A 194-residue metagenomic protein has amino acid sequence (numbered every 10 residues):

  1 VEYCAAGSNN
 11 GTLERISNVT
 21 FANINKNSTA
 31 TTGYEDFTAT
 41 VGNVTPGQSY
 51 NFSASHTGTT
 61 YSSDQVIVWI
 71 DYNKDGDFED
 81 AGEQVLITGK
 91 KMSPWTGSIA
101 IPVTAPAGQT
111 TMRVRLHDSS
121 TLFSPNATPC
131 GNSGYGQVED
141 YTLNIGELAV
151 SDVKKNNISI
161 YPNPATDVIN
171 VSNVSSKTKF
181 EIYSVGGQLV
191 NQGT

Functional and structural regions predicted by a protein language model:
V1-E147: A broad "non-catalytic interaction surface" signal
A149-T194: C-terminal outer-membrane/trafficking sorting elements
